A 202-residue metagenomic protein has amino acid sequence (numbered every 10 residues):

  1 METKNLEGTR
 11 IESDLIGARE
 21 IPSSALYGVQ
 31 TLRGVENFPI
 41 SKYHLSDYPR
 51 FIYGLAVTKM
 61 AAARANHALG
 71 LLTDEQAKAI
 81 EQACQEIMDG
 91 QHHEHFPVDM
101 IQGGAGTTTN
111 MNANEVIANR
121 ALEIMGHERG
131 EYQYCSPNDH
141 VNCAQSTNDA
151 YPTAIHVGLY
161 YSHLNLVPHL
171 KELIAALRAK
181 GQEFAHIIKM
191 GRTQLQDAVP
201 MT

Functional and structural regions predicted by a protein language model:
M1-T202: Conserved, well-structured ligand/cofactor-binding cores
